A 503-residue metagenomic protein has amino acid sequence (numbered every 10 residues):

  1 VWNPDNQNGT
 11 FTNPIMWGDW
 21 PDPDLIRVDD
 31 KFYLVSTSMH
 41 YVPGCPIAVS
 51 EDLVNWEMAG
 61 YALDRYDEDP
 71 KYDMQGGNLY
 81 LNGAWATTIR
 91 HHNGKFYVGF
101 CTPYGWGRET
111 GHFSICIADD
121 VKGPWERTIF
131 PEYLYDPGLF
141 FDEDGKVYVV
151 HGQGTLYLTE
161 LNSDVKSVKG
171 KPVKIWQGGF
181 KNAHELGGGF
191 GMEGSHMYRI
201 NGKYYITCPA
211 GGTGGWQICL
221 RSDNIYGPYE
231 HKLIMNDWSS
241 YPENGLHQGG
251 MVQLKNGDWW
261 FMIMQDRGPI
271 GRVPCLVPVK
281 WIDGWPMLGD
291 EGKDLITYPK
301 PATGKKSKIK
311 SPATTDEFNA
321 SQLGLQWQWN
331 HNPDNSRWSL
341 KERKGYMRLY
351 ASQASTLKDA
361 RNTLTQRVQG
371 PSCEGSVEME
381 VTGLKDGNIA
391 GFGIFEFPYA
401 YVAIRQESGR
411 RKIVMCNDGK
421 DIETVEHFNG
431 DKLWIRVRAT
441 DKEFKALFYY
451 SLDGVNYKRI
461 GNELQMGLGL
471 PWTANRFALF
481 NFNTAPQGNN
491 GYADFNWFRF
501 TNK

Functional and structural regions predicted by a protein language model:
V1-K503: Carbohydrate-active catalytic/glycan-binding domains of CAZyme proteins, especially the secreted or lumenal ectodomains
